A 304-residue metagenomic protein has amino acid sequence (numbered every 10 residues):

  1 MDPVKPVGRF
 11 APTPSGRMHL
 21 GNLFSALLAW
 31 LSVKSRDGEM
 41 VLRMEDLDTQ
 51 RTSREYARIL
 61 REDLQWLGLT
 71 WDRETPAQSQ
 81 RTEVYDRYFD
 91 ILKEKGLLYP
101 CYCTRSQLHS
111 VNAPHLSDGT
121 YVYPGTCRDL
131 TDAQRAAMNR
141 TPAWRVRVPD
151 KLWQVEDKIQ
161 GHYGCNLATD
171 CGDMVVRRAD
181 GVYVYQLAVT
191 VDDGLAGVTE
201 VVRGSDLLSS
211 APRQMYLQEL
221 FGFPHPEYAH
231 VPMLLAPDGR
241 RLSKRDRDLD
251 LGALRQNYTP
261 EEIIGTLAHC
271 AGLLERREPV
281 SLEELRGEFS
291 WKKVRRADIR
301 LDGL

Functional and structural regions predicted by a protein language model:
M1-L116, S205-D206, S210-F223, V280: N-terminal Rossmann-like or analogous alpha/beta NTP/dinucleotide-binding catalytic cores that position adenine
M1-S15, S35, Q134-A137, K151 (+1 more regions): Non-catalytic terminal extensions that flank enzyme cores
G16, L28-A29, D48, T52 (+6 more regions): N-terminal, helix-rich and Lys/Arg-enriched segments in bacterial and organellar proteins
H19, T49, R81-R87, R140 (+6 more regions): Noncatalytic linker/hinge segments flanking ATPase motor cores
R36-G38, G68-W71, T104, D129 (+5 more regions): Short, surface-exposed, polar/charged, turn-prone segments marking secondary-structure boundaries
Y56-Y163, D170, E278-L304: Active-site neighborhoods of enzyme catalytic cores
S106-S243, D250-L254, G303: Active-site cores that bind ATP or allylic diphosphates and position pyrophosphate for catalysis
